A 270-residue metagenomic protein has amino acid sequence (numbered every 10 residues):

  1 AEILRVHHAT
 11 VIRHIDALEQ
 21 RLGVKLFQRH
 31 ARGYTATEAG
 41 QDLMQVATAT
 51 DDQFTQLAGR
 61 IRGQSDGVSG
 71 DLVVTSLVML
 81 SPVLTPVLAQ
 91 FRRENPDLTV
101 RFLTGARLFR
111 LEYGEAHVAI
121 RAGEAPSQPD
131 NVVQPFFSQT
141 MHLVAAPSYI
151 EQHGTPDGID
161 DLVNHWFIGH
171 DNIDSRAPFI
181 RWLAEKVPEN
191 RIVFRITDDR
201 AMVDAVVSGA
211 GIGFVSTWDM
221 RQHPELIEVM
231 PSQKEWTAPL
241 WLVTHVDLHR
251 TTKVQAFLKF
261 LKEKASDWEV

Functional and structural regions predicted by a protein language model:
R5-T10, H14: Helix-turn-helix DNA-binding motif, specifically the short coil turn and the N-cap/start of the second
L18-E19, L226: Conserved amphipathic alpha-helical core elements
E19-A36: A short LG(V/I)-centered, amphipathic sequence patch enriched for acidic residue(s) preceding the LG motif
A31-Y34, Q41, D52-V73: Short helix-loop hinge/linker segments at domain boundaries
Q45, D97, D160, T217-E225 (+1 more regions): C-terminal effector-binding regulatory domain of bacterial HTH transcription factors
G70-Q128: Central regulatory/effector-binding core of bacterial HTH transcription factors
L103-I196: Acidic, Gly/Pro-rich loop/turn segments at junctions of secondary structure
V187-E228, R250: Hydrophobic hinge/microswitch elements
